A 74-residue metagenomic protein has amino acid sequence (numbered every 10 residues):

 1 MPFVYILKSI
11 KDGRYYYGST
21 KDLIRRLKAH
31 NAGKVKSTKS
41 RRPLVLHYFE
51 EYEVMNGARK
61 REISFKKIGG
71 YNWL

Functional and structural regions predicted by a protein language model:
M1-K66, Y71: GIY-YIG nuclease catalytic motif and its immediate N-terminal context
